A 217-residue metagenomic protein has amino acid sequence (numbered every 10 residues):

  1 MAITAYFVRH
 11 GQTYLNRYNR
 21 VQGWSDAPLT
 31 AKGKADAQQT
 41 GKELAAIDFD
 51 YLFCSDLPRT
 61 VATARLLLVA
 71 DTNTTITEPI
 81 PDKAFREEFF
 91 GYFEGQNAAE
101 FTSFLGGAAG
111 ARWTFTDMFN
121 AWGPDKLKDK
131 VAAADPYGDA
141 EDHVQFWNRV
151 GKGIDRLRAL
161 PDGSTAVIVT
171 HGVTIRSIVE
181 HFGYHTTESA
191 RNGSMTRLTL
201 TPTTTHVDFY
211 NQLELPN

Functional and structural regions predicted by a protein language model:
M1-F49, R65, V69, P202-N217: An N-terminal RHG(E/S)-centered segment typical of histidine phosphatases
A2-I3, E88-F104, A109, R158 (+2 more regions): Acidic, low-complexity terminal tails and accessory targeting/binding regions of phosphate-metabolizing enzymes
H10, A84, H171: Active-site glycine-centered loops adjacent to acidic/histidine catalytic or metal-binding residues that shape
G41-T116, R191: Phosphate-coordination/substrate-recognition cap region in phosphate-metabolizing enzymes
C54-S55, N148, V169-T170: Short beta-strand scaffold positions
G107-Q145: Short glycine/proline- and acidic residue-enriched helix-loop micro-motifs that form flexible lids or anion-recognition
F146-D162: A short, acidic, amphipathic alpha-helical segment used as a generic capping/interface helix at domain edges
